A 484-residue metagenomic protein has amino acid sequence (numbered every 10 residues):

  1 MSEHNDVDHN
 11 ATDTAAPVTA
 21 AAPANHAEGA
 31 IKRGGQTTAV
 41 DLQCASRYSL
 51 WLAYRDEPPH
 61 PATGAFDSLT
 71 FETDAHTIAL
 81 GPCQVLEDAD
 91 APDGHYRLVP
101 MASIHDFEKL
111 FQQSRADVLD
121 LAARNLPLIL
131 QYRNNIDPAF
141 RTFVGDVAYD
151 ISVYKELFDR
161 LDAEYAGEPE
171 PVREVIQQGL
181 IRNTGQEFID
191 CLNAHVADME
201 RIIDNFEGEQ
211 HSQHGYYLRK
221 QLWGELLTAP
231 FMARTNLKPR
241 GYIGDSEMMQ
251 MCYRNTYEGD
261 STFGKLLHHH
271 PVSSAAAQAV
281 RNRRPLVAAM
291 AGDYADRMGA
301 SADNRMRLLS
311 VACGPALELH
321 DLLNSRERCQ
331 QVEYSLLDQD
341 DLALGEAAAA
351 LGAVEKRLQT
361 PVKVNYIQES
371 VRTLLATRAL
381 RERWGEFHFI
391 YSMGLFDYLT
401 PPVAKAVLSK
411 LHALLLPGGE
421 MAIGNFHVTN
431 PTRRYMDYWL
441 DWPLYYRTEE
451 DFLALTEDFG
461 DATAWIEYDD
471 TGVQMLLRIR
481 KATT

Functional and structural regions predicted by a protein language model:
M1-Y149: Structured alpha-helical
V99-H270, A275, M290: N-terminal accessory segments
P315-C329: Conserved SAM-binding loop of SAM-dependent methyltransferases across substrates and taxa, primarily the Class I
T377-I390: A short acidic, Gly/Pro-enriched loop at the edge of an enzyme's catalytic core that lines a small-molecule cofactor
K405-P417: A short glycine-rich, Lys/Arg-flanked "PGG" loop and its adjoining helix->strand segment in the class I
G418-N425: Conserved beta-strand signature within the Rossmann-like core of class I S-adenosyl-L-methionine
R434-L455: Conserved Class I S-adenosyl-L-methionine
G460-T484: Core SAM-dependent methyltransferase catalytic element
